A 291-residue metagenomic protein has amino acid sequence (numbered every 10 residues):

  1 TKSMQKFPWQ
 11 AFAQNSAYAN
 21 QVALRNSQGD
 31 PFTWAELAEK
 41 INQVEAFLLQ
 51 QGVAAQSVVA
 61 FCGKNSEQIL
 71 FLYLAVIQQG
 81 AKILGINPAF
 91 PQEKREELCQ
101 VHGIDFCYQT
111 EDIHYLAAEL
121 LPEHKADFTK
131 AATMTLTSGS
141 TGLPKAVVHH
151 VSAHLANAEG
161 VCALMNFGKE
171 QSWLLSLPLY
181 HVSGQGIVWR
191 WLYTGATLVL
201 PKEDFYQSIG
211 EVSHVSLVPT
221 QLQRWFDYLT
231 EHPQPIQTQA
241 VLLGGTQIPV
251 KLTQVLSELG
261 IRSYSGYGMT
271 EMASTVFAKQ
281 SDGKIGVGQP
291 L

Functional and structural regions predicted by a protein language model:
K2-A23, A132: A short N-terminal helical cap/helix-turn-helix that marks the beginning of AMP-binding/adenylate-forming
Q5, V22-G52, S66, E96 (+1 more regions): Conserved AMP-binding/adenylate-forming core of the ANL superfamily
Q5-K6, E111-A131, A158: Flexible, low-complexity linker/hinge segments
T33-A35, A131-E159, K279: Conserved AMP-binding A3 loop
A46-F90: Conserved AMP-binding/adenylate-forming
G63-L74, A89-F90, S176-T194: Conserved coil-to-alpha-helix start sites within the AMP-binding
L155-S172, L179-Q223, Y228-T230: Conserved AMP-binding/adenylation subdomain of ANL enzymes
H214-S216, F226-G283: Gly/Ser/Thr-rich phosphate-binding loop
